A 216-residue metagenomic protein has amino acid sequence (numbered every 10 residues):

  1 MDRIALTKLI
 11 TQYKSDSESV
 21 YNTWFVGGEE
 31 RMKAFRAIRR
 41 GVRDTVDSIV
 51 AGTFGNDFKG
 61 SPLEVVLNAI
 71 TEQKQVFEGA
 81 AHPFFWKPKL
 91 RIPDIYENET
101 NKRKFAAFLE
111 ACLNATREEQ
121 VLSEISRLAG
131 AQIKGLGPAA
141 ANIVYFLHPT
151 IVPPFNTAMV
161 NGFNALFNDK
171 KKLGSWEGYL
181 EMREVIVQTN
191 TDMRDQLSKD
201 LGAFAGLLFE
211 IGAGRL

Functional and structural regions predicted by a protein language model:
M1-I133, H148-L216: An N-terminal alpha-helical hairpin/helix-loop-helix interaction module that forms a charged, gly/pro-flexible surface
L136-G137: Small-residue hinge/turn detector
A140-I143: Conserved beta-strand->loop/alpha-helix structural units within folded catalytic cores of enzymes with alpha/beta
